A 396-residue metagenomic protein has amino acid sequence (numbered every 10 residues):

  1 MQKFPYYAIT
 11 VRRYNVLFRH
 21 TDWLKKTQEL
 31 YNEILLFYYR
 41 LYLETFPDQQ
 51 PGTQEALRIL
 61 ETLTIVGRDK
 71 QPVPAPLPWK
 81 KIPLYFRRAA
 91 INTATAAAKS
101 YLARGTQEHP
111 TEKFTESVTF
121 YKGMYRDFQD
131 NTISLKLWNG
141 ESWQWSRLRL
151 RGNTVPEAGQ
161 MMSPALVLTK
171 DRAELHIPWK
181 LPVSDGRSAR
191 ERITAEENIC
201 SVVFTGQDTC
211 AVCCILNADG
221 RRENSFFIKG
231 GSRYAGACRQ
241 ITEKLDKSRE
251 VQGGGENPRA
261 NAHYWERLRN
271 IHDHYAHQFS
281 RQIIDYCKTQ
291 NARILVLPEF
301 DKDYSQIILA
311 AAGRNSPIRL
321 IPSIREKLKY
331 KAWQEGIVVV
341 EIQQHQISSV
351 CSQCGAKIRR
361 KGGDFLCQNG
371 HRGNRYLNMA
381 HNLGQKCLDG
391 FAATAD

Functional and structural regions predicted by a protein language model:
M1-N92: Gly/serine-rich nucleotide phosphate-binding loop at the start of the catalytic core of nucleotide/ADP-ribose-handling
Q2-F18, S142-G152, F226-G230: Generic detection of short hydrophobic beta-strand segments and adjacent strand-loop junctions
Y6, D130-S134, W145, R172-H176 (+2 more regions): Broad gene-expression machinery/nucleic-acid interaction feature
R12-V16, G123, W138-G140, N153 (+4 more regions): Generic structural motif
N32-Q50, K99-T106, G253-E256, N291-L295 (+2 more regions): Residue-level signal for secondary-structure boundary elements
I34, A89-Y101, L377-C387: Stable alpha-helical structural segments in soluble proteins, enriched in small hydrophobic residues
Q54-R172, P182-V183: Acidic carboxylate diad motif detector
L175-D396: Positively charged, helix-rich recognition surfaces that bind polyanionic ligands
